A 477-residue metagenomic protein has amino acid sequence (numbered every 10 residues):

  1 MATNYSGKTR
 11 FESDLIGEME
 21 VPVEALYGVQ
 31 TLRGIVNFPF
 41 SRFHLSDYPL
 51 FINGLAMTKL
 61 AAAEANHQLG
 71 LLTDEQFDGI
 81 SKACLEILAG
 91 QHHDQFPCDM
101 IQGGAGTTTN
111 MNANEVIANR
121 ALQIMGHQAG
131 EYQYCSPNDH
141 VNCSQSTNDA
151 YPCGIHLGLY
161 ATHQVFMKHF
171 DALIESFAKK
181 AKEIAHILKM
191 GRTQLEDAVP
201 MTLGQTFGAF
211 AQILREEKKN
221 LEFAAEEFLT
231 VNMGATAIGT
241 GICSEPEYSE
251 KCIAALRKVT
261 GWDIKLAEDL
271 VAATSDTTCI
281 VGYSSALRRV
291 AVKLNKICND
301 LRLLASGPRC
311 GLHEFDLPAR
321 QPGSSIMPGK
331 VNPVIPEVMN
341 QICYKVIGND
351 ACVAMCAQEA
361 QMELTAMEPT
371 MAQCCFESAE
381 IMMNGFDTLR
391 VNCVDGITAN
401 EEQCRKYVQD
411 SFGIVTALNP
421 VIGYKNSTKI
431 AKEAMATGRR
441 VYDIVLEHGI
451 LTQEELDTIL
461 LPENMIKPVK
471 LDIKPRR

Functional and structural regions predicted by a protein language model:
M1-R477: Conserved, well-structured ligand/cofactor-binding cores
